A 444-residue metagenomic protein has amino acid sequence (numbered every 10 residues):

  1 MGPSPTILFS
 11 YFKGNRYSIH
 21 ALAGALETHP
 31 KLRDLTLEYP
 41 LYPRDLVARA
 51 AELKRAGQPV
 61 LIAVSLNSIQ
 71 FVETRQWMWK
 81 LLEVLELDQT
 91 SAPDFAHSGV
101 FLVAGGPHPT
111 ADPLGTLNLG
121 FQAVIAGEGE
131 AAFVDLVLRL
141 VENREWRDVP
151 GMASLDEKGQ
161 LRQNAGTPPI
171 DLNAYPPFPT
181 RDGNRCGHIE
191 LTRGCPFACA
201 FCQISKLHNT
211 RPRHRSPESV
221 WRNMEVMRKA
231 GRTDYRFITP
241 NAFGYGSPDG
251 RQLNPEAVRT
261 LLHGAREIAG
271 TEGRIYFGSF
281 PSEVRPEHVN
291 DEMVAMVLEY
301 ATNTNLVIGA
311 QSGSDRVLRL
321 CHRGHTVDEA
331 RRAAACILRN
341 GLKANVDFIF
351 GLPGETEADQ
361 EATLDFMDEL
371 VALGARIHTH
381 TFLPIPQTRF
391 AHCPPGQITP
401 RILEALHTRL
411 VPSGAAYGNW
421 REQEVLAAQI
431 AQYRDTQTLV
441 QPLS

Functional and structural regions predicted by a protein language model:
M1-F9, E27-L37, D45-V47, A51-P59 (+3 more regions): Radical SAM enzyme core and accessory elements
G2-F9, E225-A344, F350-E355: Conserved SAM/AdoMet-binding glycine-rich loop
H20, N184-S219, V226: Canonical Radical SAM [4Fe-4S] cluster-binding loop centered on the CxxxCxxC motif and its immediate flanking residues
R33-A165: Glycine-rich beta-alpha loop elements in corrinoid/cobalamin-binding modules across cobalamin-dependent enzymes
P113-N118, E292-M293, P353-D368: Catalytic cores of alpha/beta
W146-L191, D234: N-terminal [4Fe-4S]-dependent radical SAM core
M152, C195, V220, I308 (+2 more regions): Conserved, mostly hydrophobic/aromatic
F197, D234-R251, D315-C321, F350-A358 (+1 more regions): Flexible glycine/acidic-rich beta-alpha junction loops that bind and position SAM and/or redox cofactors in anaerobic
